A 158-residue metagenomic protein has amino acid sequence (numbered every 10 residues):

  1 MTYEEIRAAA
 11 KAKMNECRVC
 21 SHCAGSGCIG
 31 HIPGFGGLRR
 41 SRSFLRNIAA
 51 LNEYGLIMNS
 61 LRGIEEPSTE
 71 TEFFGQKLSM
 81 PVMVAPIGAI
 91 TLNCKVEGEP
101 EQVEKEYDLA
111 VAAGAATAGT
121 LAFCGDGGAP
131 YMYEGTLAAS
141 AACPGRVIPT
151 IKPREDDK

Functional and structural regions predicted by a protein language model:
T2-F74, L78: An N-cap/entry alpha-helix motif that binds or orients negatively charged groups
G36-R39, T91-N93, Q102-E106, Y131-M132: A structural motif shared across PLP-dependent enzymes of the aminotransferase-like
F73, A112, T136-C143: Acidic (Asp/Glu)-rich catalytic clusters
G75, P86, D108-L109: Conserved N-proximal alpha/beta basic substrate-recognition cap immediately N-terminal to, or forming the N-lobe
V82-A85, T120-G125, G145-I151: Hydrophobic faces of well-ordered beta-strands that scaffold small-molecule active sites in alpha/beta enzyme cores
M83-E104, P149-D156: Active-site mouth loops of central-metabolism enzymes
E99-E101, D108-T117: Glycine-rich beta-alpha loop segments
E104-K105, G127-S140, E155-K158: Active-site-adjacent beta->alpha loops and helix N-cap segments on the catalytic face of soluble alpha/beta enzymes
